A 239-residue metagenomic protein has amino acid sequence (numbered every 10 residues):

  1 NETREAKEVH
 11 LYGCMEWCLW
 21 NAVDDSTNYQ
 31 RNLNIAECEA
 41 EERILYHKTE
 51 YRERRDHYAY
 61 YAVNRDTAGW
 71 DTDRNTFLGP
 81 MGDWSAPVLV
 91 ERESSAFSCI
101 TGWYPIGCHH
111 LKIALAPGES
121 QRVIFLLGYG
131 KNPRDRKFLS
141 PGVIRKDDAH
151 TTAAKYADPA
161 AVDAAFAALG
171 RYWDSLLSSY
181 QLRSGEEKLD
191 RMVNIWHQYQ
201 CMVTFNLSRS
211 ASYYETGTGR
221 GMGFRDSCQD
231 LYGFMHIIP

Functional and structural regions predicted by a protein language model:
N1-R4, Y129-K131, H236: A generic structural motif
N1-T3, Y104-P105, A116: A conserved hydrophobic secondary-structure block that centers on an alpha-helix together with its immediately flanking
E2-R92, R134-D174, S178-S179: Polysaccharide-binding surfaces and accessory modules of carbohydrate-active proteins
K7, I113-K131: Short Pro-Gly-centered flexible turn/kink motifs
M15, L127-Y129, F234: Short beta-strand segments enriched in hydrophobic/aromatic residues within well-folded beta-rich domains
A96-I100, H110-L115: Beta-strand-rich interaction surfaces with strong enrichment in secreted/lumenal proteins
G102-P105, D174-P239: Substrate-binding groove/exosite segments of carbohydrate-active enzymes
